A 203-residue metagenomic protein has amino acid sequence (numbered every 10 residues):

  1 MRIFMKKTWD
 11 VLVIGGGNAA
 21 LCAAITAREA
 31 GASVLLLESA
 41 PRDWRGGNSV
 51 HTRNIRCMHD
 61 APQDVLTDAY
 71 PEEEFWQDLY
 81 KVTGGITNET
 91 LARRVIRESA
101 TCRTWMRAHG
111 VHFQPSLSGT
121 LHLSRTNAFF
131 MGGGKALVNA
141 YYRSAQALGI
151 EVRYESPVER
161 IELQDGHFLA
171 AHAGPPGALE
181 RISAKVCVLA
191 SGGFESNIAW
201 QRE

Functional and structural regions predicted by a protein language model:
F4-A19, L35: Beta1/beta-strand and adjacent pyrophosphate-binding region of the FAD-binding site in flavoprotein oxidoreductases
K6-W9, P176-V186: Core beta-strand elements of the Rossmann-like FAD/NAD(P) dinucleotide-binding domain in flavoenzyme oxidoreductases
I14, M58, L189-A190: Redox-cofactor binding/interface segments in oxidoreductases and associated redox assembly factors
A20-A23, N197-A199: Short glycine/serine/threonine-rich phosphate/pyrophosphate-binding segments that cradle anionic phosphate groups
A24, R28: Gly/Ala-rich phosphate-binding loop of Rossmann-like dinucleotide-binding domains, activating on the conserved
A32-S33, S39-E151, E155-R160, A199-E203: Conserved N-terminal/central alpha/beta ligand/cofactor-binding core
D165-A171: Short, hydrophobic/aromatic-rich segments at coil-to-beta transitions
I182-E203: Glycine-rich loop(s) and the adjacent beta-strand/alpha-helix scaffold that form part
